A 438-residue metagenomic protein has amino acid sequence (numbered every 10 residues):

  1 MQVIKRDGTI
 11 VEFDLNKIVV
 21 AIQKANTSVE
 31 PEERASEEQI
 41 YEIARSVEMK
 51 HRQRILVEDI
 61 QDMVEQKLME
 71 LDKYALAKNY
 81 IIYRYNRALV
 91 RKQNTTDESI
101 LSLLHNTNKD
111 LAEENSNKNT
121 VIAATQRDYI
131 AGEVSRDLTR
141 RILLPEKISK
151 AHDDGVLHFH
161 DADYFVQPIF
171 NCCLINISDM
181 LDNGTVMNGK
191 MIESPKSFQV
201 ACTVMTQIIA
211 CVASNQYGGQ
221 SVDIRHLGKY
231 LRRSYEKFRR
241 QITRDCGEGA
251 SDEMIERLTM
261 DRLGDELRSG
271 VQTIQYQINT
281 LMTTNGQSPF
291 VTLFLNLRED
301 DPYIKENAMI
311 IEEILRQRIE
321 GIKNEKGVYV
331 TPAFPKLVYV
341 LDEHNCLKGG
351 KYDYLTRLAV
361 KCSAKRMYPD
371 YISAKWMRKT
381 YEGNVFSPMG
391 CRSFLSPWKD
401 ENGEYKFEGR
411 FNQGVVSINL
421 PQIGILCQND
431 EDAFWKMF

Functional and structural regions predicted by a protein language model:
M1-N106: Charged, amphipathic alpha-helical regulatory modules used for macromolecular assembly or allosteric control
L89, T96-F438: Conserved catalytic cores of very large enzyme subunits
